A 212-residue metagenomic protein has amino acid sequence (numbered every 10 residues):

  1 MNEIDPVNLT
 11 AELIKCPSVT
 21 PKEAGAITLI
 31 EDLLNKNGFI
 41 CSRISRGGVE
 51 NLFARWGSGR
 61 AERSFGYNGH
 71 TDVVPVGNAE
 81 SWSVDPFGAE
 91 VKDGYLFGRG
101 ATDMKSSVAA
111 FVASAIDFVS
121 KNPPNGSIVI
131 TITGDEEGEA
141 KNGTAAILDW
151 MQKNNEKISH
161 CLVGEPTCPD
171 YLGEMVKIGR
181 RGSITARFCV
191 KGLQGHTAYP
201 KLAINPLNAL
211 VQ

Functional and structural regions predicted by a protein language model:
M1-R99, S120-N125: Acidic/His- and Gly-rich active-site-bordering loop/insert found across diverse amide/peptide-bond hydrolases
A101-M104: Membrane-interface loop-to-helix entry segments
S106-S114, V119-Q212: Fold-level recognition of mixed alpha/beta catalytic cores in primary-metabolism enzymes, strongest
